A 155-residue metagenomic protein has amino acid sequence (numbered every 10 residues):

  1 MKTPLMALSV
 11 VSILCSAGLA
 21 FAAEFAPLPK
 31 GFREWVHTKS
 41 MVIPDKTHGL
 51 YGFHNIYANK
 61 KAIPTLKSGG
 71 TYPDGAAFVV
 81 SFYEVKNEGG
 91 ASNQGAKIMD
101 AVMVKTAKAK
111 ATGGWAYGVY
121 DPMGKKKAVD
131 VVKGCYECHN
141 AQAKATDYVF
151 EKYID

Functional and structural regions predicted by a protein language model:
M1-T3: N-terminal secretory signal peptides that target proteins for export/translocation
A7-A17: Bacterial N-terminal signal peptides
S16-G18, K61, E84: N-terminal low-complexity, intrinsically disordered patches enriched in charged
A22-H54, P64-D155: Sequence context surrounding c-type heme c attachment/ligation sites in exported
